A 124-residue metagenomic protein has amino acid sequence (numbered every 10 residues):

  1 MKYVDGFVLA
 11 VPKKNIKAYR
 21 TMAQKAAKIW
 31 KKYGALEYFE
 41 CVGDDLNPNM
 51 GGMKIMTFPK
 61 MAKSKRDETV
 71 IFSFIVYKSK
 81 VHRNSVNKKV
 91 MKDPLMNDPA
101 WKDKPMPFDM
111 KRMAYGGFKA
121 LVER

Functional and structural regions predicted by a protein language model:
M1-K28: Long, hydrophobic N-terminal alpha-helical segment
V4-V11, M50-V90, G116: Short, well-ordered beta-strand segments in beta-rich or mixed alpha/beta enzyme and ligand-binding folds
K17, V81-R83, E123: Residue-level signal for secondary-structure boundary sites
R20-A26, V86-D93: Short amphipathic alpha-helices in soluble, non-transmembrane regions that often serve as interface/regulatory elements
T21-F39, D44: Core segments of cupin and vicinal oxygen chelate
K32-G34, K78-V81, A120: A short, structured loop/turn motif at beta-sheet edges
L36-R66, K92-R124: Glycine-rich beta-strand-turn "strand-cap" elements at beta-sheet edges
